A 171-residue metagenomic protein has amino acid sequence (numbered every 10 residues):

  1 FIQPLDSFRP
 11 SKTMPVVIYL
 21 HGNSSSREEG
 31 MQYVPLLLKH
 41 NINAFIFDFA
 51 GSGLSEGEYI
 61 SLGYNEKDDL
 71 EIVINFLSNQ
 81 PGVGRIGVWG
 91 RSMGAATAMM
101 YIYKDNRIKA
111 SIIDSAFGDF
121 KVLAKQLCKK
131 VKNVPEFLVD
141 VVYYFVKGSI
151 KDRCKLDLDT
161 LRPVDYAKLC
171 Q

Functional and structural regions predicted by a protein language model:
L5-V16: Proline/glycine-enriched tight loop/beta-turn segments at coil->beta junctions that connect or precede beta-strands
M14, I18, N23-L36, F49: The serine-hydrolase catalytic nucleophile loop
E29, I60-P81: Alpha/beta-hydrolase active-site loop
V34-E56: Conserved alpha/beta-hydrolase
Q80-S92: Alpha/beta-hydrolase fold nucleophile elbow
G90-M100: Glycine-rich nucleophile elbow surrounding the catalytic serine of serine-hydrolase chemistry
M100-L156, D165: Hydrolase active-site cap/lid region
L169-Q171: Short beta-strand/loop motif that positions the catalytic acidic residue of the alpha/beta-hydrolase fold
